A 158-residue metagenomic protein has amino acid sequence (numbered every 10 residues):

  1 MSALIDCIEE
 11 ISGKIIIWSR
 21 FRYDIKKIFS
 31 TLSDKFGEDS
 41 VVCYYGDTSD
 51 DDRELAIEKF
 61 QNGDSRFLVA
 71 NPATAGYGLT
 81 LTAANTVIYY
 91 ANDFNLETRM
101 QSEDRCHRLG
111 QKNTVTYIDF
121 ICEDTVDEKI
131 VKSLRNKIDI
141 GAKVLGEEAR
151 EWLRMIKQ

Functional and structural regions predicted by a protein language model:
M1-I17: Conserved interdomain hinge at the start of the Helicase C-terminal
M1-I5, R22, R53-I57: Short, well-ordered alpha-helical scaffold segments within catalytic/effector domains
I16-W18, K26-F29, S33-A75: Conserved helicase ATPase core of P-loop NTP-dependent helicases/translocases
F21-I25, T48-S49, T74-A75, D93-N95 (+2 more regions): Short, solvent-exposed loop/turn segments at secondary-structure junctions
I25-F29, R53-I57, F67-T114: SF2 helicase motor core recognition
F94-Q158: A conserved SF2-helicase RecA2
